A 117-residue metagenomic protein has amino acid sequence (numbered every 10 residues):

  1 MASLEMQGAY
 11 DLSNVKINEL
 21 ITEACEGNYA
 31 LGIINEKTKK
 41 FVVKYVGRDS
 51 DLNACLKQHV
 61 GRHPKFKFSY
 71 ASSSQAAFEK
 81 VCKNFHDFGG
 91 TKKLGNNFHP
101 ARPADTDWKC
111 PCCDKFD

Functional and structural regions predicted by a protein language model:
M1-K44, R48-D117: Boundary/linker segments flanking structured domains
